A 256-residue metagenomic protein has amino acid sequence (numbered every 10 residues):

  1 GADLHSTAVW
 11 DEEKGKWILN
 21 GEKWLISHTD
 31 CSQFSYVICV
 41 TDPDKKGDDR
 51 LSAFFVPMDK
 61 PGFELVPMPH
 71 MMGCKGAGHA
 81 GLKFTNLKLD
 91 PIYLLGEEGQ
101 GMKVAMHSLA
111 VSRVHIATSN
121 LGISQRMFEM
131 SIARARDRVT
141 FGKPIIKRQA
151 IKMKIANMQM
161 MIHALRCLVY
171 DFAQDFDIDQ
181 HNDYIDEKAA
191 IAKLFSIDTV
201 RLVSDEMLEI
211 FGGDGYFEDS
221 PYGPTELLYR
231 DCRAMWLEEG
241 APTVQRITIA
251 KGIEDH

Functional and structural regions predicted by a protein language model:
G1, V9-E12, S27-C31, D44-D48 (+3 more regions): Solvent-exposed alpha-helices and their adjacent loops that cap or buttress functional pockets in soluble metabolic
G1-D3, W10-K16, K83, H107-H256: Alpha-helical interface subdomain recognition
H5-T7, F34-I38, A53-F55, G81-N86 (+2 more regions): Conserved hydrophobic/aromatic beta-strand scaffold that supports enzyme active sites
K16-L65: A short core secondary-structure module
E22, L87, G213-D214: Well-ordered beta-strand scaffold positions
D59-D90: Flexible, small-/acidic-enriched active-site or ligand-binding loops
K60-G62, G73-K75, E98-Q100, P221-L228: Short, surface-exposed loop/turn microsegments at beta-strand edges and helix-strand junctions
T85-V104: Long, acidic (Asp/Glu-rich), low-complexity accessory segments flanking structured domains
